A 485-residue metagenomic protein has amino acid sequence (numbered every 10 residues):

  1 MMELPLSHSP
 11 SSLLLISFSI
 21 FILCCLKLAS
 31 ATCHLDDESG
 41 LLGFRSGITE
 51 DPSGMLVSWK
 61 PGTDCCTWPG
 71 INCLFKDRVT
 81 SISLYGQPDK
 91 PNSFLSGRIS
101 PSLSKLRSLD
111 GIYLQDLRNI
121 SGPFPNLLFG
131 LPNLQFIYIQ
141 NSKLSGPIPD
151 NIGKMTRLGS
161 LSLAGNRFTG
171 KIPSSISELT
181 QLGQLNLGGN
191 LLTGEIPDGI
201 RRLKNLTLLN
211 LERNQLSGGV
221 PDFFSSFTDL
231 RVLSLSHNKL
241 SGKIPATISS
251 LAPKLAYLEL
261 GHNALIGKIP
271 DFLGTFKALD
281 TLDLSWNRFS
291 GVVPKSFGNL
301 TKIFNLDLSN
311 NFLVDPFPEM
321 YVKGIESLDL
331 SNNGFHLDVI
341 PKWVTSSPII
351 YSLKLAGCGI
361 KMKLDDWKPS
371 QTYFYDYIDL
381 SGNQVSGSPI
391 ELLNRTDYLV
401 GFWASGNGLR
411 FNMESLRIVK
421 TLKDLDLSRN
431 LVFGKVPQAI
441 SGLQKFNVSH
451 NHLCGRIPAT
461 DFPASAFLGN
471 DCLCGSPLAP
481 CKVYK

Functional and structural regions predicted by a protein language model:
M1-K485: Plant-biased, solvent-exposed loop and capping regions within N-terminal extracellular ligand-binding ectodomains
